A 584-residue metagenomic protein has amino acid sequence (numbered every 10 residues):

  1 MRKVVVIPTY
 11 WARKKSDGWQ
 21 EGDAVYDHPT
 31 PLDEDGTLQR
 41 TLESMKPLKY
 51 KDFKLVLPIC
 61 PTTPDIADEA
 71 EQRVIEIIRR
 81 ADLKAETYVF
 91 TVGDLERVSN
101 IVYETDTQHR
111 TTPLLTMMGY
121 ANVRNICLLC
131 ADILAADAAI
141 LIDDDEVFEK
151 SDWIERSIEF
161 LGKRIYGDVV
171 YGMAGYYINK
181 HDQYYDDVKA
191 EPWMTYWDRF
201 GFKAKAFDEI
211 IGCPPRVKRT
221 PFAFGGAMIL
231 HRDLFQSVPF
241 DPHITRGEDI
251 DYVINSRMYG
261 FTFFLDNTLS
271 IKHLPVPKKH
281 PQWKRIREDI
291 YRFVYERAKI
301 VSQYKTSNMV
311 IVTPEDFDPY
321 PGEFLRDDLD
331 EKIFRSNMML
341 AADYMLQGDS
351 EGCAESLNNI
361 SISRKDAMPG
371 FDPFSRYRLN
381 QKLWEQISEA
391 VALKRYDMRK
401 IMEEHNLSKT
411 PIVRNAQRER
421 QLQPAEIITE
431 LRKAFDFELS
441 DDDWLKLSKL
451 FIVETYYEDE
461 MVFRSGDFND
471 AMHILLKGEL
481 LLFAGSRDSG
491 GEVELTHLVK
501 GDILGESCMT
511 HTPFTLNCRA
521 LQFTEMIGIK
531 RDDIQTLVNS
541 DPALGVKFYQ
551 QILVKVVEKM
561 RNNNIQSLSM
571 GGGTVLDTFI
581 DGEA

Functional and structural regions predicted by a protein language model:
E21-F53, E76-R80: Short, acidic, metal-binding catalytic loop of nucleotide-sugar glycosyltransferases
D52, E288-Q417: Terminal low-complexity segments of carbohydrate-biosynthetic enzymes
A70-L134: Active-site-proximal specificity loops/subdomain of glycosyltransferases
D168-P192: Short beta-strand-to-loop element that shapes/binds the nucleotide-sugar donor at the catalytic cleft/hinge
E209-I229: A recurrent flexible, glycine/aromatic-enriched loop bordering the glycosyltransferase active site that acts as
T245-Y252: Acidic donor-binding loop at a coil-to-helix junction in glycosyltransferase catalytic cores that engages
R414-E458, C508: Cyclic nucleotide-binding regulatory module and flanking cytosolic helices
D443, V493-Q550: Cyclic-nucleotide recognition modules
